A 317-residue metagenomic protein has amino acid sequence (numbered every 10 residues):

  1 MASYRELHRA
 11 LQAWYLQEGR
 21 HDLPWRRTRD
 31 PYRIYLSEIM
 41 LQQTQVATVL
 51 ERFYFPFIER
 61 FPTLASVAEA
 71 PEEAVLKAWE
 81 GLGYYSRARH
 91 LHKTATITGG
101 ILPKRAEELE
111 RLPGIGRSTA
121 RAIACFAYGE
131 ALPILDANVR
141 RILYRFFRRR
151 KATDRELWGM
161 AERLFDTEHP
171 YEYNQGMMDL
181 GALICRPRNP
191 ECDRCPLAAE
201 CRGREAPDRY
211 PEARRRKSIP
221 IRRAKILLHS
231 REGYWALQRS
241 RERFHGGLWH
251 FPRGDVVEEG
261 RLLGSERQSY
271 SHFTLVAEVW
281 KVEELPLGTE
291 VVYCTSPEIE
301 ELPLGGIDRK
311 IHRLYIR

Functional and structural regions predicted by a protein language model:
M1-H21, R26-R27, A182-R317: Intrinsically disordered, low-complexity, charged terminal extensions of DNA damage-control enzymes
S3-R5, W14-D193, L197-E200, A206: Catalytic cores of DNA base-excision repair glycosylases
